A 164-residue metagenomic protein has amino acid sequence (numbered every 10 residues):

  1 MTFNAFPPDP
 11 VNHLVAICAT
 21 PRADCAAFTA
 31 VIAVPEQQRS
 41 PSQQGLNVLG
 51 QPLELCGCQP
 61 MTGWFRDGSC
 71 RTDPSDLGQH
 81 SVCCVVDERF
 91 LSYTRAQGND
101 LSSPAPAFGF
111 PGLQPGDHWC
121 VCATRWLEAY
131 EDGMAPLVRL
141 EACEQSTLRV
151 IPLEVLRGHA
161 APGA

Functional and structural regions predicted by a protein language model:
P35-R89: Extended boundary segments
V86-D100: Short, basic/aromatic beta-hairpin or loop at an interaction surface
S102-G109: Short alpha-helix capping/helix-loop boundary micro-motifs
W126-R149: Short, compositionally biased
T147-A164: Glycine- and charge-enriched low-complexity intrinsically disordered segments
